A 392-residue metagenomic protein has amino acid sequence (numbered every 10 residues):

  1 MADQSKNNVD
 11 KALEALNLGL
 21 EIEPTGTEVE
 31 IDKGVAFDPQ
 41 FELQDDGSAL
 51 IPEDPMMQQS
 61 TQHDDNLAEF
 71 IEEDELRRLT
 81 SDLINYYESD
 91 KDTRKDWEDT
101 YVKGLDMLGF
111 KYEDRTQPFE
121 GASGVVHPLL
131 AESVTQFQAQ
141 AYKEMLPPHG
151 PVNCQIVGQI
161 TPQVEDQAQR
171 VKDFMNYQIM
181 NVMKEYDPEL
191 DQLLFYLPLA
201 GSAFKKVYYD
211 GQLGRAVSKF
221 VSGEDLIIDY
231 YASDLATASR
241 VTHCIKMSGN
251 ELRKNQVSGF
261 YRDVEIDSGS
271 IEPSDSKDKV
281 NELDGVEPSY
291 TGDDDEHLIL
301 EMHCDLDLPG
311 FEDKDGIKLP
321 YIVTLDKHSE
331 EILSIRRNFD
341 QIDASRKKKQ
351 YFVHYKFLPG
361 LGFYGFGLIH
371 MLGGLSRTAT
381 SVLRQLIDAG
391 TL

Functional and structural regions predicted by a protein language model:
A2-I332: Extended, helix-rich architectural segments
L300-L392: Extended, charged amphipathic alpha-helical segments
